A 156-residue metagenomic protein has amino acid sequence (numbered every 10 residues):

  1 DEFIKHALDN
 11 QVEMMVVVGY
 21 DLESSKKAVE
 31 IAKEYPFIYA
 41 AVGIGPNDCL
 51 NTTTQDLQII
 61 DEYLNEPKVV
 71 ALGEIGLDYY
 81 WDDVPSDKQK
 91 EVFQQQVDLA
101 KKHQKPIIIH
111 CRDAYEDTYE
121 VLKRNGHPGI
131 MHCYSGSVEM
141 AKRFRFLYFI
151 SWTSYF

Functional and structural regions predicted by a protein language model:
D1-F156: Mid-domain alpha/beta scaffold segments of enzyme catalytic cores
